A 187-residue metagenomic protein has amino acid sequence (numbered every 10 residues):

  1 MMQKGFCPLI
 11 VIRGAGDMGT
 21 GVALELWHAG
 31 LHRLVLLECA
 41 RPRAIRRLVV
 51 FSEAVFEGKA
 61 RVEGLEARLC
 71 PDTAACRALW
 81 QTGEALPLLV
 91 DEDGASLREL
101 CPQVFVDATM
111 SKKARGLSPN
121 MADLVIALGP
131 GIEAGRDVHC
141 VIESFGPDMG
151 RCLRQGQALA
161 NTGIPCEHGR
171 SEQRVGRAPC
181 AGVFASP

Functional and structural regions predicted by a protein language model:
M2-P187: Well-ordered secondary-structure scaffolds
